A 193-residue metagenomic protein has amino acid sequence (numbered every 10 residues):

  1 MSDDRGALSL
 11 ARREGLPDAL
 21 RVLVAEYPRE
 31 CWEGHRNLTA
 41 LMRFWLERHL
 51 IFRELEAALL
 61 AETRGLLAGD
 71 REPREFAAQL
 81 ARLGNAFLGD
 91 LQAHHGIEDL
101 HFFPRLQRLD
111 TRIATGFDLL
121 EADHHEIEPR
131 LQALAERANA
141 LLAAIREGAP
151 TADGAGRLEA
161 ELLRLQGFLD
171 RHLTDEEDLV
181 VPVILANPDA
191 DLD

Functional and structural regions predicted by a protein language model:
M1-D193: Small-residue-biased structural context
